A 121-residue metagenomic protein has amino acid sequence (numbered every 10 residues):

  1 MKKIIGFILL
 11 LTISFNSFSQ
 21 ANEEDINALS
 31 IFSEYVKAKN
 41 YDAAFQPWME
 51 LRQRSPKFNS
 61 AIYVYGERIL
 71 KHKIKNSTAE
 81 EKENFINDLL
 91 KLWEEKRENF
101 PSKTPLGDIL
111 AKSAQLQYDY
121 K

Functional and structural regions predicted by a protein language model:
M1-I4, S19: Positively charged n-region of N-terminal signal peptides that target proteins for export
I4-I13: Sec-dependent N-terminal signal peptides
F15-S19, Y120-K121: Short, intrinsically disordered, charge-balanced linker/junction segments flanking boundaries in proteins
F18-N87, K91, S102-D108: N-terminal leader/linker segments that initiate helical-solenoid repeat arrays
I109-K121: Extended amphipathic alpha-helical interaction segments
